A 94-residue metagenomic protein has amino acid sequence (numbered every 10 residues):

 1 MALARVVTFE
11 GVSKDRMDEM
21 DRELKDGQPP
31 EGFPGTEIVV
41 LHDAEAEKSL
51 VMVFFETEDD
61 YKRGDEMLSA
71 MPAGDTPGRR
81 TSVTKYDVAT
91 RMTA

Functional and structural regions predicted by a protein language model:
M1-L50, E56-A70, T76-A94: Short S/T/G/P-rich N-terminal loop/turn motif that feeds into the first structured element of a domain
